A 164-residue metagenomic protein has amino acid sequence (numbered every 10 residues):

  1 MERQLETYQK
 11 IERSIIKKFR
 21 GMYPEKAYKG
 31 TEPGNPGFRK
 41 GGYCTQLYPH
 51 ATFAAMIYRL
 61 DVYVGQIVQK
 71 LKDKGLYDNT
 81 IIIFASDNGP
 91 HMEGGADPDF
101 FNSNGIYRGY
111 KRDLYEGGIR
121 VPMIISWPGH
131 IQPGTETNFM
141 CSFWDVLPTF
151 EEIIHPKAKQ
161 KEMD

Functional and structural regions predicted by a protein language model:
M1-L147, E151-M163: Active-site-proximal cap/lid insertion segments
